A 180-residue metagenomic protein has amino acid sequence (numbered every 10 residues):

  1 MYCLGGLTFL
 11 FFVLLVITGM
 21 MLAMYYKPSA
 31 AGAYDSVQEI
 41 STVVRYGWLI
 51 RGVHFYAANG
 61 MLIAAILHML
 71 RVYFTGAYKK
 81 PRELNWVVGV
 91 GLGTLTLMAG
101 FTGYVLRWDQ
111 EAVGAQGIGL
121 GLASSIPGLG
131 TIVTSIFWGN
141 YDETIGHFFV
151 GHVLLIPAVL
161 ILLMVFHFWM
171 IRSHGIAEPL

Functional and structural regions predicted by a protein language model:
M1-L180: Membrane-embedded alpha-helical bundles that constitute the cytochrome b-like, heme-associated redox core of multi-pass
